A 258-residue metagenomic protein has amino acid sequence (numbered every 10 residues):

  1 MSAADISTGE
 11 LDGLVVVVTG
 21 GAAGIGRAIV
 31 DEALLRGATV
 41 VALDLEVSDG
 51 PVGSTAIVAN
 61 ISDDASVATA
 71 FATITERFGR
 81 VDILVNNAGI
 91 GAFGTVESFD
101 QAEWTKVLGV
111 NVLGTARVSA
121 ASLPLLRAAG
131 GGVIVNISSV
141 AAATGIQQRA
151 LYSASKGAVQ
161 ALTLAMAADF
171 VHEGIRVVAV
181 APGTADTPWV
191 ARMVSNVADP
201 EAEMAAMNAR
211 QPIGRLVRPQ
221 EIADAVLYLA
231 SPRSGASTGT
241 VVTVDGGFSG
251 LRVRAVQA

Functional and structural regions predicted by a protein language model:
S2-S7, T238-A258: Short C-terminal tail/terminal secondary-structure segment of NAD(P)H-dependent dehydrogenase/reductase domains
T95-V96, D100-T105, I134, M207: Substrate-binding pocket helix/loop in short-chain dehydrogenase/reductase
E97, T144-A150, G214, P232: Active-site loop immediately N-terminal to the catalytic Tyr-X3-Lys motif of short-chain dehydrogenase/reductase
A116, R215-V244, S249: C-terminal substrate-recognition "lid" of short-chain dehydrogenase/reductases
S119, S155: Active-site helix of classical SDR
P124, A168-H172, G235: Alpha-helical segment proximal to the catalytic Tyr-Lys
S139: Residue(s) in the substrate-gating loop at a strand-loop-helix junction that position the organic substrate next
